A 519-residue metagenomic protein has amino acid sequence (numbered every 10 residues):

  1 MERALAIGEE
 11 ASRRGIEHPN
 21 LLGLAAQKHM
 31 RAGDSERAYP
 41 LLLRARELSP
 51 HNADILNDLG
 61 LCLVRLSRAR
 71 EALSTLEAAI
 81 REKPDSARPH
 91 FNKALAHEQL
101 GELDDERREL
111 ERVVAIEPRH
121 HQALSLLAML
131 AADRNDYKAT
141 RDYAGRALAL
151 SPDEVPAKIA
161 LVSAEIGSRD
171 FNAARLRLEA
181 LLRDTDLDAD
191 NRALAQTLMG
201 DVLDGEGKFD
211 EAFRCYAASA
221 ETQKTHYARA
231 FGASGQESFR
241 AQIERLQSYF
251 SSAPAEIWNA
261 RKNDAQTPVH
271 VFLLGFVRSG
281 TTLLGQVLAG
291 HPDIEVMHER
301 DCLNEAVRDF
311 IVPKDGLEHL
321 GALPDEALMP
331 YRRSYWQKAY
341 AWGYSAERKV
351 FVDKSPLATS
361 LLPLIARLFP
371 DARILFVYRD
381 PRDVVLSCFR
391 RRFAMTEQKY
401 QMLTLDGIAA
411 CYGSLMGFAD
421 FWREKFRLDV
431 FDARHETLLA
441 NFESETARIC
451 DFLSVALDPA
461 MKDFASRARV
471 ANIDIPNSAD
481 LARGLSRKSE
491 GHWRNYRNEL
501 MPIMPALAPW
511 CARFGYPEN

Functional and structural regions predicted by a protein language model:
M1-W342: Alpha-helical solenoid repeat scaffolds of the TPR/TPR-like class and their adjacent stem/linker regions that mediate
Y143, N172-L182, D186, A193-T267 (+5 more regions): PAPS-dependent sulfotransferases, especially Golgi type II membrane carbohydrate sulfotransferases
L273-G275, Q286, H298, V350-S355 (+4 more regions): Short beta-strand segments
D301-C302, P381-V384, L438-L439: Conserved nucleotide-binding/hydrolysis micro-motifs of P-loop NTPases
S334-L364: Glycine-rich phosphate-binding loop used to anchor ATP phosphates in small-molecule kinases, encompassing both
T359-L362, D383-V384, M416: Conserved coil-to-alpha-helix start sites within the AMP-binding
L362-I365, T437, E443: Short gly/Ser/Thr-rich phosphate-binding loop of adenylate-forming enzymes
I365-C388: Conserved phosphate-donor/acceptor-positioning beta-strand/loop module used by diverse small-molecule
